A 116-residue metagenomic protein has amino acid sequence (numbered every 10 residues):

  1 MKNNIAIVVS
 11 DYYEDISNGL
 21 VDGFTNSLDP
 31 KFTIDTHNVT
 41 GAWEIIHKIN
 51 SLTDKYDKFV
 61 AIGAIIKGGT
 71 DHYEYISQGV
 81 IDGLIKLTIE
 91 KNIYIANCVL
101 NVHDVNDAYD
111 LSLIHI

Functional and structural regions predicted by a protein language model:
N3-I34: Glycine-rich phosphate/diphosphate-binding loop of Rossmann-like nucleotide-binding domains
D11-Y12, V39, A64-I65, L100-D104: Short, ordered loop/turn segments at secondary-structure junctions
S27-D54: Active-site rim loops that border cofactor/substrate pockets in soluble metabolic enzymes
T36, K58-I62, Y94-L100: Short beta-strand segments at enzyme active-site cores
K48-L84: Glycine-rich phosphate-binding loop
K67-T70, D104-Y109: A short acidic, helix-capping loop that chelates divalent metal ions and anchors anionic groups
E74-N101: Short, acidic/small-residue loops that bind anionic groups at enzyme active sites
I114-I116: Conserved small/polar residues in nucleotide/adenosyl-binding loops
